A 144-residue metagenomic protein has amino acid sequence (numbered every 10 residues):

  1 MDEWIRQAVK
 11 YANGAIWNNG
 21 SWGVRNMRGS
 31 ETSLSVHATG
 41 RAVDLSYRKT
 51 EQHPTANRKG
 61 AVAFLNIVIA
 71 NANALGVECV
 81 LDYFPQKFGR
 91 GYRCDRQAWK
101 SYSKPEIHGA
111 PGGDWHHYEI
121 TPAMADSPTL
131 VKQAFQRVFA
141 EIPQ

Functional and structural regions predicted by a protein language model:
M1-E106, G113-T121: Secreted/periplasmic proteins that engage bacterial cell-wall peptidoglycan
P105-G109, P143-Q144: Glycine-rich loops and low-complexity Gly/Arg-rich segments that provide flexible linkers or classic glycine-based
T121-Q144: Low-complexity, Gly/Ser/Thr/Pro-rich intrinsically disordered linker/tail segments
